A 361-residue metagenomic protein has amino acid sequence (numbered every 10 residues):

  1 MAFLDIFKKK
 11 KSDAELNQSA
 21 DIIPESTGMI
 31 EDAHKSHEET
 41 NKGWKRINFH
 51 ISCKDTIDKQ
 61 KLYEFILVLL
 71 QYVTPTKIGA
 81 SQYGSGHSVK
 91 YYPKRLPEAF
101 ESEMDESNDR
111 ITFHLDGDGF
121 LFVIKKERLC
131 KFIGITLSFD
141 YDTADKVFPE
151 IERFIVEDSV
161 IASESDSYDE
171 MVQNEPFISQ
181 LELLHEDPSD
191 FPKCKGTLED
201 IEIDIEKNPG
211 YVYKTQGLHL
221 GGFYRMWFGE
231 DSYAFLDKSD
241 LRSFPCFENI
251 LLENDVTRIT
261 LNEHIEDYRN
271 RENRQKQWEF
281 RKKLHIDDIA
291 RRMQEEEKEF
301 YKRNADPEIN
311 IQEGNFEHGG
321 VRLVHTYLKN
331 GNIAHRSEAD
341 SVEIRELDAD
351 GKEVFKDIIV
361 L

Functional and structural regions predicted by a protein language model:
L4, K10, E15-T74, V172-L361: C-terminal interaction module
Y72-L183: Internal, hydrophobic cores of structured domains that mediate oligomerization or house catalytic pockets within large
